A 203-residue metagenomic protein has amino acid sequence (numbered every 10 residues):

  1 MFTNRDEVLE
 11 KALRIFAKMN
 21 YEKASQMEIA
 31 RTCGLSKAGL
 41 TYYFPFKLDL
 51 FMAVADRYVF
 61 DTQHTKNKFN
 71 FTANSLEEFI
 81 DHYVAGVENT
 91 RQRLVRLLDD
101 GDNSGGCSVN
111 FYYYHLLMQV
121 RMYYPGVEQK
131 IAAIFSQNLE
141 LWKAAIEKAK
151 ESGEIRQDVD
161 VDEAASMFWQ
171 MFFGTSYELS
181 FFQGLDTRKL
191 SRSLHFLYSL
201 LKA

Functional and structural regions predicted by a protein language model:
E7, K11, I15-F60, F71-T72: Helix-turn-helix
K11-M19, T65, Y113, L117 (+2 more regions): Solvent-exposed, amphipathic alpha-helical segments
I15, A145, F196-A203: C-terminal alpha-helix
P45-D49, A53, N70-N74, M118 (+4 more regions): Residues in soluble alpha-helical coiled-coils and helical-bundle/repeat scaffolds
K47, V54, Y58, T62 (+5 more regions): Hydrophobic/aromatic residues within well-ordered alpha-helical segments
N67-S108, A165-F168, S191: Hydrophobic alpha-helical connector segments
Q92-K143: Short secondary-structure transition hinges
E128-L139, K150-L197: Hydrophobic/aromatic-rich alpha-helical bundle segments in the mid-to-C-terminal region
